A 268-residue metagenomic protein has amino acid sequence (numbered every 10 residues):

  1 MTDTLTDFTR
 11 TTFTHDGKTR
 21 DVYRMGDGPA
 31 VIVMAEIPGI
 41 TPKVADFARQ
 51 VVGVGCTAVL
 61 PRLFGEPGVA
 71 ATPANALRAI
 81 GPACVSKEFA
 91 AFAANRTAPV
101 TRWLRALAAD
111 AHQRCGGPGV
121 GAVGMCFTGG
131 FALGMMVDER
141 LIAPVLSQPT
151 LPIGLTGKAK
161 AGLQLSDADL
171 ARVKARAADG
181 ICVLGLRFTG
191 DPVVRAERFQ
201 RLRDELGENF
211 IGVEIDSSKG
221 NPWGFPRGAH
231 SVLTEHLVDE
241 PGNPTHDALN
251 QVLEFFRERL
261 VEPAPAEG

Functional and structural regions predicted by a protein language model:
M1-G268: N-terminal cap/leader regions of alpha/beta-hydrolase-fold enzymes, predominantly small-molecule hydrolases
